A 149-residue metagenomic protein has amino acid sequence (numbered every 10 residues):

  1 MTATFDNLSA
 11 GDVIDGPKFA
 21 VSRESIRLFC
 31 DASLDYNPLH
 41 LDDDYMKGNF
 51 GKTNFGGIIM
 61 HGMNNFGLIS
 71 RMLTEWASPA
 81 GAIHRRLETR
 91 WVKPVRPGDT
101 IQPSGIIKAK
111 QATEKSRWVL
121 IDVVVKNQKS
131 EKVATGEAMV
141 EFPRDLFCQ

Functional and structural regions predicted by a protein language model:
M1-I83, D145-Q149: Hot-dog-fold acyl-thioester-processing enzymes
M1-T2, R86-V92: Short structured motifs
M1-V13, R96-Q149: HotDog/MaoC-like acyl-thioester-processing domains
M46-G51, T89, A134-M139: Short C-terminal domain-edge/linker segments immediately following a structured domain
M60-M63, L73-S78, K93-G98, K110-T113 (+1 more regions): N-terminal start-of-chain detector that recognizes signal peptides and the immediate post-cleavage beginning
